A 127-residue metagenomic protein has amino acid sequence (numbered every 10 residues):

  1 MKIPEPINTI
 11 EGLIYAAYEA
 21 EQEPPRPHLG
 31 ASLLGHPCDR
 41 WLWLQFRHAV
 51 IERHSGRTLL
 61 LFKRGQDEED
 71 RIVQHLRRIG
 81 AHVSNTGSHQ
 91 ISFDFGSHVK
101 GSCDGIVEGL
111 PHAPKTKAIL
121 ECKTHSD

Functional and structural regions predicted by a protein language model:
M1-I119, S126: Metal-dependent nuclease catalytic cores that hydrolyze phosphodiester bonds in DNA/RNA, characterized by
